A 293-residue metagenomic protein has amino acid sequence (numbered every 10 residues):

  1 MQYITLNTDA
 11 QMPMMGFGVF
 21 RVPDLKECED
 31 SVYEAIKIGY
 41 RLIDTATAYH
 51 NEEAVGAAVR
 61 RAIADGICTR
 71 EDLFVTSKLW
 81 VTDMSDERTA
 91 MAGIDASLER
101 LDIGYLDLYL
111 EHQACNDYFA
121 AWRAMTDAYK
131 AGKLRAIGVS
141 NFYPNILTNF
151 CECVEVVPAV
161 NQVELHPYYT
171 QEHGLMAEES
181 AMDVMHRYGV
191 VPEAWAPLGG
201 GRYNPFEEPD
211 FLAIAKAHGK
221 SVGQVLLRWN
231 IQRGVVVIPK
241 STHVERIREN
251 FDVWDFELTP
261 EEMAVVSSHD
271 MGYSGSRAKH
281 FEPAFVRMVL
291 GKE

Functional and structural regions predicted by a protein language model:
M1-L73, L198, E293: N-terminal binding-site loop/beta-alpha segment at the start of enzyme catalytic domains that lines or forms
F17, I43-T45, L106, I137 (+1 more regions): Alpha-helix N-cap/helix-start motif at helix boundaries, enriched for small hydrophobics
P23-I36, S85-R100, N145-T148, M176-A177: Short, acidic/polar
V32-I36, G56, R60-I63, L98 (+5 more regions): A structural alpha-helix within SAM-dependent methyltransferase catalytic domains
Y40, I103-L106, L134, P158: A structural motif
T69-D83, D107-A114, N141: A short, structured active-site edge motif that brings together acidic residues
T89-L110, D127-A131, V190: CE4/NodB-like, metal-dependent polysaccharide N-deacetylase domain that modifies extracellular/periplasmic N-acetylated
Q113-E293: Beta/alpha (TIM)-barrel catalytic core signal, keyed to glycine-rich beta->alpha loops juxtaposed to Asp/Glu that bind
